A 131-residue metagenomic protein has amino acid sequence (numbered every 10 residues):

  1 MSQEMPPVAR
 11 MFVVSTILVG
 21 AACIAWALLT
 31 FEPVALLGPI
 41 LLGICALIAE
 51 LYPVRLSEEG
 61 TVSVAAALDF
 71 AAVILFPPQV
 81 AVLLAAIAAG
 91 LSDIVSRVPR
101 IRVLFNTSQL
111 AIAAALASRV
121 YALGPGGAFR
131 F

Functional and structural regions predicted by a protein language model:
M1-F131: Short helix-perturbing small/polar motifs within transmembrane alpha-helices
